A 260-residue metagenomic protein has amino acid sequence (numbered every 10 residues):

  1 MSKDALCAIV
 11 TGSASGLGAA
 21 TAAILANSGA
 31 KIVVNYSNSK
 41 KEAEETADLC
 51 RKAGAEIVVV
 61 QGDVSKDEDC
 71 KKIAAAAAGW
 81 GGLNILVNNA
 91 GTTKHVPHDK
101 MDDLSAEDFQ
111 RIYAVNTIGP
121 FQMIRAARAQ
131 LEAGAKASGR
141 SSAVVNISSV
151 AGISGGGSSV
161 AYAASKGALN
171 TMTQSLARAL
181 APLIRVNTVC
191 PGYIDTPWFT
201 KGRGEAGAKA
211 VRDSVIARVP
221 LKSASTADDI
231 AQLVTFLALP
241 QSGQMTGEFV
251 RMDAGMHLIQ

Functional and structural regions predicted by a protein language model:
C7, A14-G16: Conserved glycine-rich cofactor-binding loop
G82, A181-R185, M245-G247: Short, small/polar-rich loop/turn modules that mediate ligand/substrate recognition or access, typified
P97-M101, S105-Q110, V215: Substrate-binding pocket helix/loop in short-chain dehydrogenase/reductase
H98, S154, A217, T235 (+1 more regions): Short C-terminal tail/terminal secondary-structure segment of NAD(P)H-dependent dehydrogenase/reductase domains
I124, S165, T173: Active-site helix of classical SDR
A129, A177-P182, G243: Alpha-helical segment proximal to the catalytic Tyr-Lys
S149: Residue(s) in the substrate-gating loop at a strand-loop-helix junction that position the organic substrate next
